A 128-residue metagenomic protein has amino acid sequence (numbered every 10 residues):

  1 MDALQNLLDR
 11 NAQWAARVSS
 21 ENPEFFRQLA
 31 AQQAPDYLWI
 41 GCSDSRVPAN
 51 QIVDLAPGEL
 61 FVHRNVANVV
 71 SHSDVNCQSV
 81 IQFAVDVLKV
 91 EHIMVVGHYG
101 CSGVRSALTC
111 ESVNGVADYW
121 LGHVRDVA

Functional and structural regions predicted by a protein language model:
M1-P35, A67-E91, C101-A128: Divalent-metal-activated hydrolytic enzyme cores
V18-E59: N-terminal short beta-loop-beta anion/metal-coordinating cradle
I40-C42, R64, M94-H98: Short beta-strand segments
D44-R46, H98-G103: Gly/Ser/Thr-rich loops at beta-strand to alpha-helix junctions that form or flank small-molecule/cofactor-binding
P57-N68: Glycine/charged-rich beta-loop-alpha catalytic/anionic-binding loops adjacent to active sites
